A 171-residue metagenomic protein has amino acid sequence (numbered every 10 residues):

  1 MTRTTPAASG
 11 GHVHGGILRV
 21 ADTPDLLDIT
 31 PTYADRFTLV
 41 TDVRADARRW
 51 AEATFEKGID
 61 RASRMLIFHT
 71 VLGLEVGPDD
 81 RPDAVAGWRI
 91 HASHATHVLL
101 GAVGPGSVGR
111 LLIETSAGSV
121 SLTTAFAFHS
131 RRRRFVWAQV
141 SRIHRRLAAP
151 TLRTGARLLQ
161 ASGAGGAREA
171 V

Functional and structural regions predicted by a protein language model:
T2-L74: Hydrophobic ligand-binding cavity/cleft-lining segments
T32-T38, H97, S119-S121: Intrinsic-disorder/low-complexity, polar/charged segments enriched in Ser/Thr/Lys/Arg/Asp/Glu/Gln
R44, F55, A95, A127 (+1 more regions): Residue-level marker of positions within ordered structural domains that often coincide with functionally constrained
A62-M65, E114-S116, T124-F126, R145-T151: Glycine-rich loops and low-complexity Gly/Arg-rich segments that provide flexible linkers or classic glycine-based
D79-A117: Hydrophobic-ligand binding "helix-grip"
P105-Q139: Beta-strand/loop substructures that line and gate deep hydrophobic ligand-binding cavities in soluble
F135-V171: A conserved amphipathic terminal alpha-helix motif
